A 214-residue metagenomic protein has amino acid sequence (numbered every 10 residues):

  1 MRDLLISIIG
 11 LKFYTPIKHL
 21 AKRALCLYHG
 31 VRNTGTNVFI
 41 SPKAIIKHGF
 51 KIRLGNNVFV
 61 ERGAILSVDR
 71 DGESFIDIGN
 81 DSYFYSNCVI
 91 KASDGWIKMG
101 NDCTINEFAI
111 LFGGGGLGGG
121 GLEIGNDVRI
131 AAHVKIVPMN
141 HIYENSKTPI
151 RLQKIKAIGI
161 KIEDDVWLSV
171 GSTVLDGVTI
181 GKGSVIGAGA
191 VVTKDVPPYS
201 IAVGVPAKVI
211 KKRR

Functional and structural regions predicted by a protein language model:
M1-N37, D127, H133-V134, P138-K147 (+7 more regions): Terminal amphipathic alpha-helical/low-complexity segments used for targeting or macromolecular assembly
R32, L54-G55: Short amphipathic alpha-helical segments
V38-F39, F84: Short Pro/Gly-enriched beta-strand edge/turn motifs at strand-loop
G49-R53, F59-V174, V205, R213-R214: Flexible, glycine/small-residue-enriched loop-and-beta-strand segment within the central core of proteins
D77, V185-G187, A202: Short glycine/serine/threonine-biased micro-segments
P197-P198, V203-P206: Acidic, glycine-centered active-site loop in nucleotide-sugar glycosyltransferases
